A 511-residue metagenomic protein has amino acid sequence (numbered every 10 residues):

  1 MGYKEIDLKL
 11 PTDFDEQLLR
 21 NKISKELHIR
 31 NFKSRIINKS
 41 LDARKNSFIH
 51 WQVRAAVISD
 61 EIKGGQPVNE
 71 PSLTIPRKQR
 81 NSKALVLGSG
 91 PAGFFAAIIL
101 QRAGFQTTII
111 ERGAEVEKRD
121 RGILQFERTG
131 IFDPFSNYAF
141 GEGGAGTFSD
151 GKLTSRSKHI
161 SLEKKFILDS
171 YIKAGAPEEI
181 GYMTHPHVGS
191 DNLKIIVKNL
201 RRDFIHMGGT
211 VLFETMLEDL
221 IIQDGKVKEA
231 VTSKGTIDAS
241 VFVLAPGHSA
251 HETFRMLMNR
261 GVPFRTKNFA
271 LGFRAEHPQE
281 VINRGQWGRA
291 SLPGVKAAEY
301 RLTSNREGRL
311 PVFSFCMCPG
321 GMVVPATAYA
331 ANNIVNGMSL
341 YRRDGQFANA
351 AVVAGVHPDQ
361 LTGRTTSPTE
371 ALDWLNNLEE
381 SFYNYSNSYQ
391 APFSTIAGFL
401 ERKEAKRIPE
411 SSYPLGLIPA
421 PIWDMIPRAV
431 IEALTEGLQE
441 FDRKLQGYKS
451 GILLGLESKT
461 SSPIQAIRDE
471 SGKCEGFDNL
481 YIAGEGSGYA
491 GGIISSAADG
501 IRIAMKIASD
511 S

Functional and structural regions predicted by a protein language model:
M1-I49, A55-F148, K152-S170, A176-S511: Residues forming the flavin
